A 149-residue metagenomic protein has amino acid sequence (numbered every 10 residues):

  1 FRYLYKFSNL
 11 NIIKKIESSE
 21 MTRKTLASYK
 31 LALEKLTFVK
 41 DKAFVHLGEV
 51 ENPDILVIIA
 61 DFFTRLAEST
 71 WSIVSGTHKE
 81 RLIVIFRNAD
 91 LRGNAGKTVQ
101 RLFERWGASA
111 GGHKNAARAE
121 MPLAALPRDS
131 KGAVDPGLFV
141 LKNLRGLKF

Functional and structural regions predicted by a protein language model:
F1-W71, S75-R81, R87, F103 (+1 more regions): A structured phosphate/pyrophosphate-recognition subdomain
R65-L66, D90-G112: Low-complexity, glycine/alanine/valine/leucine- and proline-rich hydrophobic stretches
